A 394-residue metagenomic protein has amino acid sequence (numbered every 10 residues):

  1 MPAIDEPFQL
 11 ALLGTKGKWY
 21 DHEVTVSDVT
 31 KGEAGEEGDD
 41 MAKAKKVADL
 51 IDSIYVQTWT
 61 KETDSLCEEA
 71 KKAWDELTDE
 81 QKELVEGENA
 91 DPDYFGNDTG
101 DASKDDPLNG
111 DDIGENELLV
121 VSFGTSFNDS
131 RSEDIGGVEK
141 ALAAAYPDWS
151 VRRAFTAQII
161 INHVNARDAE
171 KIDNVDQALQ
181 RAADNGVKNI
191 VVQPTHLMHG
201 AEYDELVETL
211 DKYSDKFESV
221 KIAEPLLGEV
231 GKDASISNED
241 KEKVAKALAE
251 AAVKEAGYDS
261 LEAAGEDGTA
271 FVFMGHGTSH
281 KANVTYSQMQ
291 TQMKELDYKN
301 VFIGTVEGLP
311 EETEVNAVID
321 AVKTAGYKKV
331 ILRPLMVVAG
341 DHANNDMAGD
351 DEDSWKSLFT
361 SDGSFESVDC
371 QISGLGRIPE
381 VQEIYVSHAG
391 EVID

Functional and structural regions predicted by a protein language model:
A3-P7: Extracellular Ig-like/FN3 beta-sandwich strand-entry sites
A11-G17: Short beta-strand-plus-loop segments that form exposed binding edges in beta-rich domains
K18-V29: Edge beta-strands of extracellular beta-sandwich domains
S27, A42, D49, S65-E68 (+8 more regions): Polar/charged alpha-helical tracts
K31, G35-D98: Beta-rich interaction/scaffold domains
Y94-D394: Extended amphipathic ligand-handling, pore-lining, and cofactor/metal-binding catalytic surfaces
